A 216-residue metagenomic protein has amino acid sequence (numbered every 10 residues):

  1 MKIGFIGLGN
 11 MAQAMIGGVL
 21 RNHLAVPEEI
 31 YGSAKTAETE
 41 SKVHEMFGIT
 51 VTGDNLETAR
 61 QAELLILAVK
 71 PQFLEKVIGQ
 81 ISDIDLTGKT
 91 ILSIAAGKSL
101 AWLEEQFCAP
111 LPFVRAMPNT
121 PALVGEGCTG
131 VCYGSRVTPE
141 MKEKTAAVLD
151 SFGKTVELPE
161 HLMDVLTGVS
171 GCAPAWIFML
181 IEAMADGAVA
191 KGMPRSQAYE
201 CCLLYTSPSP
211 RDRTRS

Functional and structural regions predicted by a protein language model:
M1, E28, I49, K89 (+2 more regions): A structural micro-motif
M1-M46, V51-G53, E126-G127, V189-K191: NAD(P)+-binding Rossmann beta1-loop-alpha1 motif at the extreme N-terminus of oxidoreductases
Q13, G17, R21, E45 (+4 more regions): Short, well-ordered alpha-helices that flank and scaffold nucleotide-derived cofactor binding pockets
I30, E40, T58, P194-C202: Small-residue helix-packing motif on alpha-helices
A37, M46-F47, N55-R60, L64-V131: Rossmann-like NAD(P)(H) cofactor-binding subdomain of soluble oxidoreductases
W102-P112, C128-V165, I177-S207: Internal alpha-helical scaffold of NAD(P)-dependent oxidoreductase catalytic cores
A173: Aromatic-residue-lined binding/catalytic grooves and analogous aromatic/hydrophobic interfacial grooves in multimeric
P208-S216: Single conserved hydrophobic/aromatic residue that forms the stacking wall/gate of nucleotide- or nucleobase-binding
